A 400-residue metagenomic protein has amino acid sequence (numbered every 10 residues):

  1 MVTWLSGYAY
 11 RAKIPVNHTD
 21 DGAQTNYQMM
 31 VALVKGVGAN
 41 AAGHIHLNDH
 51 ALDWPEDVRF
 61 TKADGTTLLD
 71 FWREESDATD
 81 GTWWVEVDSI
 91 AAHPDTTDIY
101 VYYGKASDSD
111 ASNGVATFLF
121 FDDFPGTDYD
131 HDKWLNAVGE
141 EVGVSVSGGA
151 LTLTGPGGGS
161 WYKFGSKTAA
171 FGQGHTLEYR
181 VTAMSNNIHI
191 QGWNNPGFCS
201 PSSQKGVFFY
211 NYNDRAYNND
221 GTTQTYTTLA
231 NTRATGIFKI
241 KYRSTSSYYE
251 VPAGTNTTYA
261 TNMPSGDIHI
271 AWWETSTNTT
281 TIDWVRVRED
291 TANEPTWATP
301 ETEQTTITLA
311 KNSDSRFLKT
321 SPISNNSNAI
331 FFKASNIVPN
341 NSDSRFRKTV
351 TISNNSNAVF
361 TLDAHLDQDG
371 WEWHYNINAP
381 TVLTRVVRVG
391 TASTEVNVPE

Functional and structural regions predicted by a protein language model:
M1-G126, E289-N293, A298-E303, W373: Alpha-mannosidase-like glycoside hydrolase catalytic domains involved in N-glycan trimming, generalizing to other
D123-G143, E294-P295: Short, tryptophan-glycine- and acidic/Ser/Thr-enriched carbohydrate-recognition patches
G143-G159: Short carbohydrate-recognition loop motifs
T154-D214: Secretory/extracellular carbohydrate-interaction modules and structurally similar beta-sandwich "look-alikes"
Y217-I237: Short, aromatic/His-centered strand-loop micro-motif at the edge of beta-sheets
R233-Y248: Localized edge beta-strand/strand-to-loop motifs within extracellular or lumenal beta-rich domains
T258-T281: Flexible glycan-contacting loops in extracellular carbohydrate-active proteins
T305-E400: Intrinsically disordered, compositionally biased repeat/linker segments
